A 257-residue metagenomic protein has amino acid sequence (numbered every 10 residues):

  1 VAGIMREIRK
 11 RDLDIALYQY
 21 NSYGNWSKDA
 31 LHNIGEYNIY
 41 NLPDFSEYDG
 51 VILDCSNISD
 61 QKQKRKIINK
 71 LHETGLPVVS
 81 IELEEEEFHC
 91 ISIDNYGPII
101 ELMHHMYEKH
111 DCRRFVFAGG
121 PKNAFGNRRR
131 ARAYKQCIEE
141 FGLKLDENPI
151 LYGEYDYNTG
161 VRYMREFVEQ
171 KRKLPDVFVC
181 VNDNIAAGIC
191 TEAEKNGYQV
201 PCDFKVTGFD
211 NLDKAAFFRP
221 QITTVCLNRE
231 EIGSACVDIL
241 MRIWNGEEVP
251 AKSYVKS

Functional and structural regions predicted by a protein language model:
V1-H104, E169, K173: Alpha-helical recognition/docking segments in bacterial nutrient-uptake and carbohydrate-utilization systems
K10-L13, I138-L145, Q170-K173, K195-V200: Short helix-capping segments at alpha-helix termini
Y18-G35, C55-S59, C90-E101, F117-R165 (+4 more regions): Hinge/beta->alpha junction and helix N-cap segments in small-molecule ligand-binding domains
D49-G50, R113, D176-V177: Conserved acidic residues
R65-L76, Q136, I189-Y198: Glycosyltransferases and closely related glycan-assembly transferases that use nucleotide-activated donors
M103-F115: Glycine-rich phosphate/diphosphate-binding loops that line cofactor/substrate pockets in enzymes
Y163-S257: Flexible loop/turn connectors
